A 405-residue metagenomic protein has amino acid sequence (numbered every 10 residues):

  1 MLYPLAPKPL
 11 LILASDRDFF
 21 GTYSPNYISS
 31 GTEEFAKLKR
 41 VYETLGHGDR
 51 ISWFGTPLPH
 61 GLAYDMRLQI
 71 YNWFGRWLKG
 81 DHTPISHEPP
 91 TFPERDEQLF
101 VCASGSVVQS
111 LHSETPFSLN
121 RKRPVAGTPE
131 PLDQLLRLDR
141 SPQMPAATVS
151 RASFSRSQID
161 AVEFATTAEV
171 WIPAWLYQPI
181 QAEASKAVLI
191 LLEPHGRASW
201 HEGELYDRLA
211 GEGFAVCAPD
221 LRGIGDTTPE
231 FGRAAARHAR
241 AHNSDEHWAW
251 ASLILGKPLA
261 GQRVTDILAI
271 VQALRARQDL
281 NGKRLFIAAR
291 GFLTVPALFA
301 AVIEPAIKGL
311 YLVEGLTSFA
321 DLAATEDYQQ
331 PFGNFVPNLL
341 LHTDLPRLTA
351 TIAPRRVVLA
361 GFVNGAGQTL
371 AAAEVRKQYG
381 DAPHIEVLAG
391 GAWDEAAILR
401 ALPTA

Functional and structural regions predicted by a protein language model:
A6-K8, L13-P173, Y177-A187, H195-H201 (+4 more regions): Alpha/beta-hydrolase-fold serine-hydrolase catalytic core, especially in secreted/extracellular enzymes
L189-L191, F286-A288, Y311: Structural motif
P219, L285: Short glycine- and Lys/Arg-enriched binding-loop motifs that mark or flank ligand-binding interfaces
F286-A297: Gly/Ala-rich beta-loop-alpha elbow adjacent to hydrolase catalytic centers
F299, E314: Short catalytic micro-motifs in class I SAM-dependent methyltransferases
